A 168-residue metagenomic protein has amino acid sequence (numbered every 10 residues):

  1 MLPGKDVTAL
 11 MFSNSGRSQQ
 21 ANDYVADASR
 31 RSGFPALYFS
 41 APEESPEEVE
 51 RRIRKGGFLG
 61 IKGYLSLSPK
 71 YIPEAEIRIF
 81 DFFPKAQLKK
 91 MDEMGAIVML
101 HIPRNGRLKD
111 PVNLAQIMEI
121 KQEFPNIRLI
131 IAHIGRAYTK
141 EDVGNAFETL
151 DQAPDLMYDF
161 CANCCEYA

Functional and structural regions predicted by a protein language model:
M1-S15: Catalytic domains of carbohydrate-active enzymes, especially glycoside hydrolases
D6, G16-G106, Q152, L156-A162: Active-site gating/metal-coordination segments in enzymes
Q19-D23, S45-V49, N113-M118, K140-A146 (+1 more regions): Alpha-helical scaffolding within the catalytic cores of extracellular/periplasmic polymer-degrading hydrolases
S29, K121, F147-L150: A conserved amphipathic alpha-helix that caps or lines the catalytic cleft of carbohydrate- and lipid-modifying enzymes
A75-A86, K109-M118, D142-F147: Charged helix-capping and loop-helix junction motifs
M118-H133: Histidine- and aromatic-rich ligand-binding microenvironments
I130-A168: H/E-rich (His + Asp/Glu) clusters that bind or coordinate divalent metals
